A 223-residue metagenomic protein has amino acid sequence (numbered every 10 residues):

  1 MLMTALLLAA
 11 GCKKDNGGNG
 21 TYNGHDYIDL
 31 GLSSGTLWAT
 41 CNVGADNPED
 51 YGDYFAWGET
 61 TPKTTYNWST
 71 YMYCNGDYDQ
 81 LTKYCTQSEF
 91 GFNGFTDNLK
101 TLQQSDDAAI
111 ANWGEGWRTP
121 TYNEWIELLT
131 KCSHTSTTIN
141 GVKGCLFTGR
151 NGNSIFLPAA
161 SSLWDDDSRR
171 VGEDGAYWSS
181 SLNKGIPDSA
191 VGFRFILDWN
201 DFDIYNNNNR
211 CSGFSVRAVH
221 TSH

Functional and structural regions predicted by a protein language model:
M1-L6: Sec-dependent N-terminal signal peptides
L8-G11: C-terminal motif of bacterial Sec signal peptides marking the signal peptidase cleavage site
K13-D15: Bacterial signal peptide processing site
G17-H223: Conserved positions within compact, well-structured domain cores
